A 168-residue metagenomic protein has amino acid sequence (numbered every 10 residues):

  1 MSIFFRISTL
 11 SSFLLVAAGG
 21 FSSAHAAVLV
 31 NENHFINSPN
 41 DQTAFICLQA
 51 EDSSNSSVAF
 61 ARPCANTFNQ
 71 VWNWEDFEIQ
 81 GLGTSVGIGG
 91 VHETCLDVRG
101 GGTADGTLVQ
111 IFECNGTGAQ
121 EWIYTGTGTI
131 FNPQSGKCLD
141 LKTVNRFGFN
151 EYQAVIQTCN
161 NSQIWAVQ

Functional and structural regions predicted by a protein language model:
M1-L10: Bacterial N-terminal signal peptides that target proteins for export
T9-S12, L139: Long alpha-helical, hydrophobic tracts
L15-S23: C-terminal segment of classical bacterial N-terminal signal peptides
A26-Q168: Lectin-like carbohydrate-binding module/patch detector with strong preference for beta-trefoil
